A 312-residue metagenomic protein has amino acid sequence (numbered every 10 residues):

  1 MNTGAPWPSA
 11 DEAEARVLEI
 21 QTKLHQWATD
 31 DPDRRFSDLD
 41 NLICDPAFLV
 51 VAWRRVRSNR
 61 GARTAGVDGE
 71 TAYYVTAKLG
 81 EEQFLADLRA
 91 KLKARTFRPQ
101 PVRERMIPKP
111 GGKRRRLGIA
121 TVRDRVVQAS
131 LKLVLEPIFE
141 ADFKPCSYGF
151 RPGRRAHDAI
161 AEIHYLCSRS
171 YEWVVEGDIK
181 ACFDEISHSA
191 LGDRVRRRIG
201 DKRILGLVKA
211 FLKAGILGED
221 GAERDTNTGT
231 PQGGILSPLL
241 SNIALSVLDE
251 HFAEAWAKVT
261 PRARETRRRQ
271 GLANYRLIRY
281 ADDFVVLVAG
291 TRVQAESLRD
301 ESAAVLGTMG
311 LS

Functional and structural regions predicted by a protein language model:
M1-E82: Non-catalytic, polymerase-adjacent accessory regions of viral genome-replication enzymes
R16, G118, V122-K132, E136 (+5 more regions): Duplex nucleic acid-engaging cores and interfaces of nucleic-acid transaction enzymes
V17, Q21, F36, L49 (+10 more regions): Short runs of predominantly hydrophobic/aromatic residues within well-ordered alpha helices that form helix-helix
H25, R57, R105-P108, G118-A120 (+1 more regions): Residues in well-ordered beta-strands of folded domains
A52-V56, S130, L207-L212: Short alpha-helical scaffolding segments that buttress acidic/His motifs in well-ordered protein cores
A62, E70-R114, R125-L133: A contiguous, low-structure linker/loop signature
V75-T76, T121, V286-G290: Short beta-strand-to-loop capping motifs
K91, Q100-P101, P110, D142-S312: Conserved polymerase palm-domain catalytic core
